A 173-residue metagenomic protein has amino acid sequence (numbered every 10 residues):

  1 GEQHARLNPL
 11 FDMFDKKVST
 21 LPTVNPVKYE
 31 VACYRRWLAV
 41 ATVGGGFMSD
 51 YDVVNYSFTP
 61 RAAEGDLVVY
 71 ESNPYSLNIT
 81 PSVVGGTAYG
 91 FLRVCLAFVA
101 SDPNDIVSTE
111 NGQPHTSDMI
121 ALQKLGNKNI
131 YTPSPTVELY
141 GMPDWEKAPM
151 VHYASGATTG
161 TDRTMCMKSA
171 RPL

Functional and structural regions predicted by a protein language model:
G1-T42: Active-site-proximal specificity loops/subdomain of glycosyltransferases
E2, G45, Y51, N127-Y131: Short aromatic/hydrophobic-glycine micro-motifs
A5-K16, Y56-D66, L92-C95, P149: Terminal, low-complexity, charged helical segments
L7-L10, L21, L38, L67 (+6 more regions): Generic detector of leucine side chains in alpha-helical contexts
V18-S19, V68, D102-D105: Short, low-complexity, polar/charged sequence segments that are solvent-exposed and flexible
N25-R93: GT-A fold catalytic core of metal-dependent nucleotide-sugar glycosyltransferases, centered on the diacidic
A88-L173: Catalytic core and acceptor-binding pocket of nucleotide-sugar-dependent glycosyltransferases
